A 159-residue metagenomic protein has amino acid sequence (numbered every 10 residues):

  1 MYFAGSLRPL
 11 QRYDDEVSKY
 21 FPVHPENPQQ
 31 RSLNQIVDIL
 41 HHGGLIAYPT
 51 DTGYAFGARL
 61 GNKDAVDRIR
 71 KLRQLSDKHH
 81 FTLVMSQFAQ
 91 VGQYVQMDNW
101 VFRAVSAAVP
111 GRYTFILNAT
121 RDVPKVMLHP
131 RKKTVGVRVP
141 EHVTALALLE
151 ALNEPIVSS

Functional and structural regions predicted by a protein language model:
Y2, L7-S159: Active-site-adjacent structural elements in enzyme catalytic cores
